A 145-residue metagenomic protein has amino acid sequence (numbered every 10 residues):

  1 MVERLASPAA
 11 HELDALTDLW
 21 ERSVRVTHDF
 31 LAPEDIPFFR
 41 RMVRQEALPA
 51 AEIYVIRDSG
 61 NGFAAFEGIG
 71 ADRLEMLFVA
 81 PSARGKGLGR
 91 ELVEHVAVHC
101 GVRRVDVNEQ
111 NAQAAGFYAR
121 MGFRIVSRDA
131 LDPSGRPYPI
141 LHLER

Functional and structural regions predicted by a protein language model:
M1-D18: A short beta-loop-alpha structural element at the N-terminal edge of CoA-dependent acyl/N-acetyltransferase catalytic
D18-R44: Conserved GNAT-fold acetyl-CoA-binding loop/helix
R44-V55, R73, R136: A short helix-loop-beta-strand connector motif used in the catalytic cores of GNAT acetyltransferases and, in some
A51-E67: Conserved beta-hairpin
R73-R84, N108: A short, internal acetyl-CoA/4′-phosphopantetheine-binding micro-motif in the GNAT/acyltransferase core
G85-V98, G116-R120: Conserved acetyl-CoA-binding loop-helix of GNAT-fold acetyltransferases
V98-Q110: Conserved GNAT acetyl-CoA-binding A-motif
D106-N108, R124-I140: Conserved catalytic-core motifs of GNAT/GCN5-like acyltransferases
